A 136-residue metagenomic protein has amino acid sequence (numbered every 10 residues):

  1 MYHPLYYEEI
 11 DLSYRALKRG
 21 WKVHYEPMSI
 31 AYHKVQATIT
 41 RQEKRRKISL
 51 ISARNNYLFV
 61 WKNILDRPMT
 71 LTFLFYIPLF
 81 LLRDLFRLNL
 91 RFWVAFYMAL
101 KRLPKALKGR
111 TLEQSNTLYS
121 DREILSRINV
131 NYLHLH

Functional and structural regions predicted by a protein language model:
M1-Y32: A short, conserved alpha-helix in the catalytic core of glycosyltransferases
L5-Y7, I51-S52, F80: Residue-level recognition of hydrophobic positions within alpha-helical transmembrane segments
R15-K18, L58-K62, F80-R83: Short glycine/serine- and small hydrophobic-enriched flexible loop segments
V23, R41-M69, L90-A106: Catalytic core of nucleotide-sugar-dependent glycosyltransferases
E26-H33, T111-T117: Extended hydrophobic/aromatic-rich secondary-structure runs
M28-S29, Q36, N63, Y76: Histidine- and/or cysteine-centered catalytic micro-motif in compact active-site loops
Y32-E43: Short glycine/proline- and charge-enriched loop/turn segments that cap or connect secondary-structure elements
R67-H136: Non-catalytic, C-terminal membrane-associated alpha-helical segments of glycosyltransferases
